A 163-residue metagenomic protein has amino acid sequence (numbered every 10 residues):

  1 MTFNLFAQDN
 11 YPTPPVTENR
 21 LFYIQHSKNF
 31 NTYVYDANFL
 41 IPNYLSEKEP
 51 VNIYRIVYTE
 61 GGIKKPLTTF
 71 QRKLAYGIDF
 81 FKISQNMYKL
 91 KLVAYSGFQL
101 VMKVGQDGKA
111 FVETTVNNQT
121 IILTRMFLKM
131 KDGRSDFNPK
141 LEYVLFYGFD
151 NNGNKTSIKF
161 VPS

Functional and structural regions predicted by a protein language model:
A7-Q71, K155-S157: N-terminal export/targeting and maturation segments
Q8, P162-S163: Short, solvent-exposed mixed-charge patches
S27-N29, K82-N86, D136-K140: Short, ordered beta-strand-loop transition motifs
P50-I121: Mature extracytoplasmic domains of secretory-pathway proteins
Y76-I78, K131-R134: Short secondary-structure capping micro-motifs at structural edges
V116-G133: Charged, amphipathic alpha-helical segments
G133-K159: Short, exposed beta-strand-loop hairpins at the edges of beta-sheets in extracellular/periplasmic proteins
